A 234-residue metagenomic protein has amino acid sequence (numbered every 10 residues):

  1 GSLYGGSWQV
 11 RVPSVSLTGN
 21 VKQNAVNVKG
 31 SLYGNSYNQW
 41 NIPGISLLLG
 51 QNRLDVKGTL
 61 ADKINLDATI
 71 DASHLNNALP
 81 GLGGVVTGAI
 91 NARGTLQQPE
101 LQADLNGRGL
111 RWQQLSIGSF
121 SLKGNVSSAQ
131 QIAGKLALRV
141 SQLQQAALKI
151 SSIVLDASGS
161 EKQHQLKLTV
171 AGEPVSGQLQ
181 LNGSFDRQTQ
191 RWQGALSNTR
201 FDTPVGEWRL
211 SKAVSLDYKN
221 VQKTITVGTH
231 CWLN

Functional and structural regions predicted by a protein language model:
G1-N234: Interface amphipathic segments
